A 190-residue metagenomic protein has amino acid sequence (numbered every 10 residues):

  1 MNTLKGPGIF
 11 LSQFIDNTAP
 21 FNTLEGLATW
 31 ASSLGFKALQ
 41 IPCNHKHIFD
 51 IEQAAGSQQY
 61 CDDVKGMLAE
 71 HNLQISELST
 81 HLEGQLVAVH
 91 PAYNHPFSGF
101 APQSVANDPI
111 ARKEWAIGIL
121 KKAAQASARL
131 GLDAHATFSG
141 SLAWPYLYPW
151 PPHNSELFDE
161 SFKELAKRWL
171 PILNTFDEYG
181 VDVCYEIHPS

Functional and structural regions predicted by a protein language model:
M1-T3, W30-S33, M67: N-terminal carbohydrate-binding accessory modules
N2-N22: Boundary/entry segment of secreted carbohydrate-active catalytic domains
L4-F10, F36-Q40, E70-S79, L132-A136 (+1 more regions): Structural preference for beta-strand elements that scaffold enzyme active sites
F10-D16, P42-N44, T80-E83, G140-L142 (+2 more regions): Active-site beta-loop-alpha junctions enriched in small/polar residues
P20-E25, E52-G66, E114-I119, K167: Aromatic- and glycine-enriched glycan-recognition loops and surfaces that form the carbohydrate-binding subsites
T23-H45, K122, R129-A134: Catalytic domains of carbohydrate-active enzymes, especially glycoside hydrolases
Q40-A69, G84, S139-L147: Glycine-rich, proline-tolerant flexible connector loops at the mouths of alpha/beta enzymes
E70, V87-S190: Active-site acidic/histidine proton-transfer and metal-coordination neighborhood in alpha/beta enzyme cores
